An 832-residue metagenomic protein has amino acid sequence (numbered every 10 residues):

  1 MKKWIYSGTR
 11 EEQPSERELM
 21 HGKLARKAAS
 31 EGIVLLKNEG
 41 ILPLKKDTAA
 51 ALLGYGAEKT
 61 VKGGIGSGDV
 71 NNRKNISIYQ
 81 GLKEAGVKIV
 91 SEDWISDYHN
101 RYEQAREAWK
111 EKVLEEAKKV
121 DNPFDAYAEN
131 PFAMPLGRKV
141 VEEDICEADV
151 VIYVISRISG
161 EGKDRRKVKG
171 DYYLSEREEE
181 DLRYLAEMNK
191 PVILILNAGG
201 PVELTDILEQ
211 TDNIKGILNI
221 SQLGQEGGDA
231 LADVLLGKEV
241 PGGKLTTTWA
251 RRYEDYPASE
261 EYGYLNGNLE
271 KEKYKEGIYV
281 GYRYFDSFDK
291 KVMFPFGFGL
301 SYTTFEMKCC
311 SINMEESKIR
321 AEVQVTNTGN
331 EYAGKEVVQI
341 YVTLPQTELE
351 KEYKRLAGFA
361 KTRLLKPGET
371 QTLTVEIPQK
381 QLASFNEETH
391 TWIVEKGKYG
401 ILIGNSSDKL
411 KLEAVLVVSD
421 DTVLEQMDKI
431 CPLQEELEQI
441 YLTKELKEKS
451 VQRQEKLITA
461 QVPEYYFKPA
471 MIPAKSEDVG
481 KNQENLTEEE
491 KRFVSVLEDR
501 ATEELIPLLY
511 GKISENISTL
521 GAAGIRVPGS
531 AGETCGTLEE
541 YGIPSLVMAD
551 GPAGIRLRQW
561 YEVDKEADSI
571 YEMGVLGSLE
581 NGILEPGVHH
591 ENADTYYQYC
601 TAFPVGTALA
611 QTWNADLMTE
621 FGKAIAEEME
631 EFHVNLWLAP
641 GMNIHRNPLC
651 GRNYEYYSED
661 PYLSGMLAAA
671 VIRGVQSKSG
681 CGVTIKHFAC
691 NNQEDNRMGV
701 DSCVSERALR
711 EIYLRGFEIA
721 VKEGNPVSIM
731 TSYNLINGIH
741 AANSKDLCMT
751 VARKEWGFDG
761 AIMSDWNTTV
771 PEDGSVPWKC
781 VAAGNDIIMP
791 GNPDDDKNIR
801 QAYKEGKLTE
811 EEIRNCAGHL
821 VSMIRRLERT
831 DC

Functional and structural regions predicted by a protein language model:
M1-S384, I393-K409, L424-C832: Glycoside hydrolase catalytic-domain context in secreted enzymes
A360, L412-V417: Short amphipathic beta-strand/extended segments with alternating polar/hydrophobic composition
H390: Extracellular/periplasmic metallocenter environments
V415-E425: Short beta-strand edge segments in extracellular beta-sheet folds
